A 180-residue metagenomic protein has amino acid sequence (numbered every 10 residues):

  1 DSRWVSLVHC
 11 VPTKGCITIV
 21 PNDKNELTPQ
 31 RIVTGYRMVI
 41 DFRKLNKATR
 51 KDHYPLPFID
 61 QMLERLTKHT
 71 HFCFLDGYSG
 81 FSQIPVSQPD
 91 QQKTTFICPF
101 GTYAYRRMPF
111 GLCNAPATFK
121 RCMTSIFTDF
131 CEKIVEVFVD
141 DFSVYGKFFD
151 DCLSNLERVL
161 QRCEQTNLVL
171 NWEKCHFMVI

Functional and structural regions predicted by a protein language model:
D1-I180: Retroelement reverse transcriptase polymerase core
